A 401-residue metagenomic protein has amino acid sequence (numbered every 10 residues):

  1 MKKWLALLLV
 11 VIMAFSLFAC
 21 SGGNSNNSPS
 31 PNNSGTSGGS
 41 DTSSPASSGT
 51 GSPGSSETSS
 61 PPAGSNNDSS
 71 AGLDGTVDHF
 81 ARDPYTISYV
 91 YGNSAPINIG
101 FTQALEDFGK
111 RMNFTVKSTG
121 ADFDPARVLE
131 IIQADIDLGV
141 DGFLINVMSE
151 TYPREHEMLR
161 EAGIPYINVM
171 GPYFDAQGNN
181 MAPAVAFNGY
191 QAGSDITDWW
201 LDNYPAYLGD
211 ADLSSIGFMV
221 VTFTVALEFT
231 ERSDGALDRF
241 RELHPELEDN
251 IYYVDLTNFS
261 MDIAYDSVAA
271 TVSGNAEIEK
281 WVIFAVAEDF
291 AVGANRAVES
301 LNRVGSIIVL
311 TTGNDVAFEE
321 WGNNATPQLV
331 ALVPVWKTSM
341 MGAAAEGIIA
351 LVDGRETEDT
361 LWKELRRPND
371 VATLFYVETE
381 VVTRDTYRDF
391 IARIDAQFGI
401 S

Functional and structural regions predicted by a protein language model:
F18-N32, T36-T42: Bacterial lipoprotein signal-peptidase II cleavage site
P62-D83, S215, V221-F223, W336 (+1 more regions): Hinge/cleft segment of the Venus flytrap/periplasmic-binding protein
G72-D74, H79-D83, P183-I216, A264-Y265 (+2 more regions): Hydrophobic alpha-helical segments within soluble ligand-binding/sensing domains
I87-Y91, L105, D195-H244, I251-Y253 (+2 more regions): An alpha-beta-alpha
S88-Y89, G139-V147, P165-V169, M219-V220 (+3 more regions): Periplasmic-binding protein-like
V90-T102, S118-R127, M170, V185-D195 (+5 more regions): Hinge/beta->alpha junction and helix N-cap segments in small-molecule ligand-binding domains
F143-E161, A236, L256-W321: Hydrophobic alpha-helical
E155-Q191, S214, V316-T326: Flexible loop/hinge segments that line or gate small-molecule binding clefts
